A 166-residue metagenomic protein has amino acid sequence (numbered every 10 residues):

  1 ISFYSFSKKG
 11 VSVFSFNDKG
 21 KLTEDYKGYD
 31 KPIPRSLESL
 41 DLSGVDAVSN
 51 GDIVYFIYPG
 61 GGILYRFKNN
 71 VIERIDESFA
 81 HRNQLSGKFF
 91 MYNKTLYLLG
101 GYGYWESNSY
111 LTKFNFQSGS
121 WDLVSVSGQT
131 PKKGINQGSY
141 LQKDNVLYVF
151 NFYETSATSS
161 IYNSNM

Functional and structural regions predicted by a protein language model:
I1, P34-A47, H81-Y92, P131-Y140: Repeated scaffold domains used in trafficking and secretory/extracellular systems, primarily beta-propellers
I1-F3, G51-F56, K94-L98, N145-V149: Entry beta-strands of beta-propeller and related beta-repeat scaffolds
I1-L40: N-terminal "mature head" segments of proteins
S7, N50, K68, Y92 (+2 more regions): Structural motif
K8-S15, G20-T23, G61-R66, W105-T112 (+1 more regions): Structural motif
K19-K21, N70-I72, G119: Short coil/turn linkers that define WD40 beta-propeller blade boundaries
Y26-E38, E73-F79, D122-Q129: A short beta-strand motif characteristic of beta-propeller blades
Y102-M166: Membrane-proximal low-complexity regions enriched in glycine and acidic/polar residues
